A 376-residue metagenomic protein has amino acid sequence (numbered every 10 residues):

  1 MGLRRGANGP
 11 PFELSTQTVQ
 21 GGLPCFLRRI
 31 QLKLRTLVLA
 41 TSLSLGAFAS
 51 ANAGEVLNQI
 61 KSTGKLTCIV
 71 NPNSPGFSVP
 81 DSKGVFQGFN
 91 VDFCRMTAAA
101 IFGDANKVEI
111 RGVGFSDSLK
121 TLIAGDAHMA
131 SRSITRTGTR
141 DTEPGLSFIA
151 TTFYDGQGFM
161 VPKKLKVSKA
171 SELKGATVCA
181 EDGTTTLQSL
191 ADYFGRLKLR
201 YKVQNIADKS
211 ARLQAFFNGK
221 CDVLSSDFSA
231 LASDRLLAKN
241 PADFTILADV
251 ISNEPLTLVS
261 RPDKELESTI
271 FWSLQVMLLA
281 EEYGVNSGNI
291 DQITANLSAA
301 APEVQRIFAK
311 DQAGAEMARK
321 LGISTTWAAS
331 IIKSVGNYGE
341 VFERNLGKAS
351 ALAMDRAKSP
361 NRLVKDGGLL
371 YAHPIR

Functional and structural regions predicted by a protein language model:
S15-V19, F26-V38: Bacterial N-terminal signal peptides that target proteins for export
Q31, F48-A53: Sec/Tat signal peptide C-region and signal peptidase I cleavage site
V38-A47: Bacterial N-terminal signal peptides
A53-S131, I323, S334, Y338: Extracytoplasmic small-molecule ligand-binding "clamshell" domains of the periplasmic binding protein/Venus flytrap
T67-G76, F86-I101, T135-R136, D155-A207 (+1 more regions): Bilobed "Venus flytrap"/periplasmic-binding protein-like clamshell domains and structurally analogous long
D92-I101, K163-V167, S171, A176-T177 (+5 more regions): Extended ligand-binding regions for polar small-molecule ligands
R95, A99, G103, K107-E172 (+2 more regions): Acidic, polar ligand-binding/catalytic clefts
V108-K120, V203-N218: Short helix-initiation/N-cap motifs at beta->coil->alpha
